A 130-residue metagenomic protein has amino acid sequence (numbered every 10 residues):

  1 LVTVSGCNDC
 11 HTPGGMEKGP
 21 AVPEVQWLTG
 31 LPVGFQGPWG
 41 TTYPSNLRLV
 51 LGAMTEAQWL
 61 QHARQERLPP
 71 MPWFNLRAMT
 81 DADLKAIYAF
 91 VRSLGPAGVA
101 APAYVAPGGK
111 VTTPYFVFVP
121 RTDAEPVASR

Functional and structural regions predicted by a protein language model:
L1: Mature N-terminal segment immediately following signal peptide/propeptide cleavage in secreted/periplasmic
V4, T12-T42, A57, W73-R130: Flexible coil segments in periplasmic/lumen-exposed cytochrome c-class electron-transfer proteins
D9: Short, cysteine/histidine-rich loop/knuckle motifs that typically chelate Zn2+
Y43-T55, W59: Peptidoglycan-targeting cell-wall enzymes and recognition modules
H62: Acidic/histidine-rich alpha-helical segments that form the ligand environment of transition-metal centers
Q65: Glycine-rich, acidic and aromatic/proline-enriched surface loops and short helix-turn segments that act as binding
L68-M71: Extracellular-facing binding/remodeling surfaces
